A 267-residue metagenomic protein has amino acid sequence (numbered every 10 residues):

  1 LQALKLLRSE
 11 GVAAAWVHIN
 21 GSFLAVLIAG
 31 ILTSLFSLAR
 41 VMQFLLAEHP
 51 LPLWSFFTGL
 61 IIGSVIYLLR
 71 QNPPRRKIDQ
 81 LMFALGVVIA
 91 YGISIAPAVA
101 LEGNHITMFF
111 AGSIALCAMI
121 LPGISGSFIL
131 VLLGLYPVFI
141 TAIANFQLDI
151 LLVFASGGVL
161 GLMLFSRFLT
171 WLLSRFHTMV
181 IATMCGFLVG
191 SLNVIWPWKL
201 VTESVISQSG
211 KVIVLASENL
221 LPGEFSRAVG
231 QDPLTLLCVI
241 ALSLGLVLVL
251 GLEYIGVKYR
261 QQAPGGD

Functional and structural regions predicted by a protein language model:
L1-L121, S125-D267: Multi-pass membrane proteins that catalyze or facilitate reactions on polyprenyl-/lipid-phosphate substrates and their
